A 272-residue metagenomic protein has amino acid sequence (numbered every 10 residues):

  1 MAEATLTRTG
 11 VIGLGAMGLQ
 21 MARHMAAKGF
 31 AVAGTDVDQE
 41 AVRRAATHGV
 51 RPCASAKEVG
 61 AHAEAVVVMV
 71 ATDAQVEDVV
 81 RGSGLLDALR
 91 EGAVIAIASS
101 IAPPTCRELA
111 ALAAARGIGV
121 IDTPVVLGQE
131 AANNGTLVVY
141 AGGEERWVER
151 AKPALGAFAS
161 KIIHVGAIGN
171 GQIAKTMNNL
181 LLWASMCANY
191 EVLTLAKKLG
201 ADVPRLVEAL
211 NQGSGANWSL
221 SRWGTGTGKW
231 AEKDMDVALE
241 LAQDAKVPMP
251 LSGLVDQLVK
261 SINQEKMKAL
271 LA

Functional and structural regions predicted by a protein language model:
M1-V68, A93: NAD(P)+-binding Rossmann beta1-loop-alpha1 motif at the extreme N-terminus of oxidoreductases
T9, R81, S100-L180: Rossmann-fold dinucleotide-binding core
V32, P52, G119-I121, I162 (+1 more regions): Hydrophobic beta-strand scaffold residues
V37-D38, T72, E144: Residues in the short beta-alpha loop(s) of Rossmann-like NAD(P)-binding domains
A56-G119: Rossmann-fold NAD(P) dinucleotide-binding segment
G169-A272: Helical "substrate-binding/catalytic lid" subdomain of Rossmann-like NAD(P)-dependent dehydrogenases/reductases
